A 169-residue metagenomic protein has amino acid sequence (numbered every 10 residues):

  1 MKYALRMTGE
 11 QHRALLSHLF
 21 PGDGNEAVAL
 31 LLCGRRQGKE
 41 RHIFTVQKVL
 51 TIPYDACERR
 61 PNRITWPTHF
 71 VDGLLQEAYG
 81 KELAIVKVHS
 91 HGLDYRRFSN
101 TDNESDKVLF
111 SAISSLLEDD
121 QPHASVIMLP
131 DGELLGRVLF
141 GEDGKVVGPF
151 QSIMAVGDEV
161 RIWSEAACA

Functional and structural regions predicted by a protein language model:
M1-A84, G92-A169: Conserved beta-strand-loop surface patch within small alpha/beta domains used for substrate/adaptor or ligand engagement
